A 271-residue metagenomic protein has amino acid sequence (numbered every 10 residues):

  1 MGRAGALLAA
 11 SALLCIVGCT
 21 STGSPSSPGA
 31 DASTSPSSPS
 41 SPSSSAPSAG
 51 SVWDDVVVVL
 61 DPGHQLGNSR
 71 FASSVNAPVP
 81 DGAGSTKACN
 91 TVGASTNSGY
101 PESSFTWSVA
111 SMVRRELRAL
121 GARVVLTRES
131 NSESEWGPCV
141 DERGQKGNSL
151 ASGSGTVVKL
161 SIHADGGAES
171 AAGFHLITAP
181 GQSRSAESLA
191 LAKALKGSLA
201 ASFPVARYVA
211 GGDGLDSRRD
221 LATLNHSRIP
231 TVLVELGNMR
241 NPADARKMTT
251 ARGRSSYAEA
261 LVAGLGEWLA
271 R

Functional and structural regions predicted by a protein language model:
M1-V17: Sec-dependent bacterial lipoprotein signal peptides
C19-V57: N-terminal low-complexity, Pro/Thr-rich disordered segments that flank secretion/membrane-targeting signals
A46-G144: Active-site histidine-acidic residue metal-binding/catalytic motifs, centered on HxH/HExxH-like signatures
H64-G67, Y100-E102, V124, S130-E135 (+5 more regions): Solvent-exposed loop/turn segments at secondary-structure junctions within structured extracellular/periplasmic domains
V79-N97, D165-A194: A short, glycine/acidic-enriched catalytic loop
C139-G155, L221-S227: Mature extracellular/periplasmic domains of secretome proteins
S161-A168, I177, A210-R271: Active-site-adjacent mobile loop/cap segments within catalytic or ligand-binding domains
S188-D220: Active-site-adjacent substrate-binding region of metalloamidase/peptidase-like peptide-processing proteins
